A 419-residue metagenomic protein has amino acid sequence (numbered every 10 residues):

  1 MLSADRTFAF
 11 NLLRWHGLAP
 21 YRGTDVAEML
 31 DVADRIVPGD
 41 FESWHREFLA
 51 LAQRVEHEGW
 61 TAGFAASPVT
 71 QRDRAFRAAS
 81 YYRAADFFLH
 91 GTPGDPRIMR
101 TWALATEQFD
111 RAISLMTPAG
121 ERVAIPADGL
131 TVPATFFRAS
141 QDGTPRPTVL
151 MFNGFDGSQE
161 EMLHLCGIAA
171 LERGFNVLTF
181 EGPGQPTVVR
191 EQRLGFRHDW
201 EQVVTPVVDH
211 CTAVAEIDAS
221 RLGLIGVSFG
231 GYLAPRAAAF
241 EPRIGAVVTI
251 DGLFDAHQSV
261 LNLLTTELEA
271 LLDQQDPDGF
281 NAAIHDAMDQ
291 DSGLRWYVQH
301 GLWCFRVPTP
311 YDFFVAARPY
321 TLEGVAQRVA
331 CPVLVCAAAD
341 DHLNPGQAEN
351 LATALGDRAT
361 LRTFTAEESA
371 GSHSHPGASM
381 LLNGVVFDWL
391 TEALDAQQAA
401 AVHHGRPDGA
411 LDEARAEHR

Functional and structural regions predicted by a protein language model:
F48, A52-V55, I98-G143: N-terminal cap/lid segment of alpha/beta-hydrolase-fold proteins
R83, H210-L268: Primarily recognizes the serine-hydrolase "nucleophile elbow" in alpha/beta-hydrolase and SGNH/GDSL folds
D142-R146, M151-T179, P183-V188: Short substrate-entry loop that stabilizes the transition state in hydrolases
L194-E216: Alpha/beta-hydrolase active-site loop
V329, V335-A337: Short beta-strand/loop motif that positions the catalytic acidic residue of the alpha/beta-hydrolase fold
H342-A348: Conserved alpha/beta-hydrolase "acid-adjacent" motif
L355-S372: Catalytic histidine neighborhood in serine/cysteine hydrolases with alpha/beta-hydrolase-type architecture
E367-R419: Catalytic active-site module of serine/aspartate enzymes centered on a nucleophile-bearing elbow/loop
